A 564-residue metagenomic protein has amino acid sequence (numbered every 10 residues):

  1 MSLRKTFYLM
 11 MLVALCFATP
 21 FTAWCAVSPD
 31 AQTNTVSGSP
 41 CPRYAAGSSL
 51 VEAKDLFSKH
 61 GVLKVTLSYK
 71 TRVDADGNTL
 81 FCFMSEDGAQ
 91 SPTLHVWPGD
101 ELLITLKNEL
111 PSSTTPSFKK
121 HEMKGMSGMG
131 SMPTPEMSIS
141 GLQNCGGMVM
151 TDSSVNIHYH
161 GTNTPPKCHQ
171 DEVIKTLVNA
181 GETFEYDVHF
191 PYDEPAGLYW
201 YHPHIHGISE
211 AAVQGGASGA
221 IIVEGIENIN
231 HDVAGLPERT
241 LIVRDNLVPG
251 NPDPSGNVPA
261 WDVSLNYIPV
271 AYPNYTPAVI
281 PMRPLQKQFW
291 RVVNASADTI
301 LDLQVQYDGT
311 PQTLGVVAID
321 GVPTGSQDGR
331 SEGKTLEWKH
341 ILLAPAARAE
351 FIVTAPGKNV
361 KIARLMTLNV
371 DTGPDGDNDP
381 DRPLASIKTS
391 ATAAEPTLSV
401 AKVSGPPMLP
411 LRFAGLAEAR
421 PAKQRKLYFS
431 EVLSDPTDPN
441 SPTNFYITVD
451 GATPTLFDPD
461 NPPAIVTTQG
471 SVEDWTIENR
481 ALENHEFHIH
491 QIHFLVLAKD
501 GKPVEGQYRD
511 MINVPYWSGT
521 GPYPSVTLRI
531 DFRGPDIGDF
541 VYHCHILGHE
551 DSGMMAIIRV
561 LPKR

Functional and structural regions predicted by a protein language model:
S2-M10: Bacterial N-terminal signal peptides that target proteins for export
M10-P20: Bacterial N-terminal signal peptides
C25-L177, T183-E185, P252-W290, A295 (+4 more regions): N-terminal, post-signal-peptide metal-ligating segments of extracellular/periplasmic oxidoreductases, dominated by
L67, I104, I157, P203 (+7 more regions): Divalent metal-coordination and catalytic microenvironments
K124-I229, E332-A393, A481-H485, P503-R564: Extracellular/periplasmic metallocenter environments
T164-N179, V243, L247-M408, E505: Histidine- and aromatic-rich segments of cupredoxin/plastocyanin-like copper-binding domains
E224-T240, G250, T392-A419, P562-R564: Low-complexity, Pro/Ser/Thr- and charge-rich linker/hinge segments at domain boundaries
A417-E418, R425-V496, D510-I537, Y542-H543: C-terminal substrate/ligand-recognition segments
